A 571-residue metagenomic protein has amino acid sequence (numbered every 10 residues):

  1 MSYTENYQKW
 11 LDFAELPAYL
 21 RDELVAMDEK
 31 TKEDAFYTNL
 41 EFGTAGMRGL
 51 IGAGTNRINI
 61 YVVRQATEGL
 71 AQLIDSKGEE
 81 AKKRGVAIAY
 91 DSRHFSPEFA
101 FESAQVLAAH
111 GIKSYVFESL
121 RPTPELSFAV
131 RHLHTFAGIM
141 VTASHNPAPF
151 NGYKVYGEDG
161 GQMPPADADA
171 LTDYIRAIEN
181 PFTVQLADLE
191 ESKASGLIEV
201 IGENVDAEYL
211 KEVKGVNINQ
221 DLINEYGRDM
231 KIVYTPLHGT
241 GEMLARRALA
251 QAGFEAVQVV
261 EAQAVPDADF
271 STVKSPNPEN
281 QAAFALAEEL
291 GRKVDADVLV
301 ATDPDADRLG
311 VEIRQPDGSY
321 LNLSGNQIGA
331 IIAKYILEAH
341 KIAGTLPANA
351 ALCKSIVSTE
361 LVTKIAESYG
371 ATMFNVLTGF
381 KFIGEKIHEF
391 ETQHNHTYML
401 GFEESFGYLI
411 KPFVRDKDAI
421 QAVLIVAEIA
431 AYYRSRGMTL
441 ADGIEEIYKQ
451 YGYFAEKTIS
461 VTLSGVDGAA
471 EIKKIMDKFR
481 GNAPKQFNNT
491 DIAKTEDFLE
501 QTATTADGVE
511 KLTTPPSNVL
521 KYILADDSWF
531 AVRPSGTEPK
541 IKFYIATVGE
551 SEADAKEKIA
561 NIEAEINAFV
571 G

Functional and structural regions predicted by a protein language model:
Y3-S103, K193, I198-I232: An N-terminal, well-structured beta->alpha segment
T31-L40, N151-A285, E289: Gly/Ser/Thr-enriched, mixed-charge loops and adjacent short helices that form phosphate/oxyanion-binding elements
F36-N56, A143-N146, P236-L244, A248 (+4 more regions): Conserved phosphate/anionic-ligand binding catalytic regions in large, soluble enzymes, centered on
A87-F150, Q251, E255-G310: N-terminal small/polar loop signature for handling phosphorylated ligands or for N-terminal nucleophile
F99-L107, F150-G157, D307-I328, V362: Short Gly/Thr/Asp-enriched flexible loops that form oxyanion-binding sites at enzyme active sites
Y156-A187, N326-N349, K354-I365, A419: Glycine-rich phosphate-binding loop plus the immediately following alpha-helix
R292, A296-V298, S319-L321, A339-R533 (+3 more regions): Phosphate-binding and adjacent anionic-ligand microenvironments
